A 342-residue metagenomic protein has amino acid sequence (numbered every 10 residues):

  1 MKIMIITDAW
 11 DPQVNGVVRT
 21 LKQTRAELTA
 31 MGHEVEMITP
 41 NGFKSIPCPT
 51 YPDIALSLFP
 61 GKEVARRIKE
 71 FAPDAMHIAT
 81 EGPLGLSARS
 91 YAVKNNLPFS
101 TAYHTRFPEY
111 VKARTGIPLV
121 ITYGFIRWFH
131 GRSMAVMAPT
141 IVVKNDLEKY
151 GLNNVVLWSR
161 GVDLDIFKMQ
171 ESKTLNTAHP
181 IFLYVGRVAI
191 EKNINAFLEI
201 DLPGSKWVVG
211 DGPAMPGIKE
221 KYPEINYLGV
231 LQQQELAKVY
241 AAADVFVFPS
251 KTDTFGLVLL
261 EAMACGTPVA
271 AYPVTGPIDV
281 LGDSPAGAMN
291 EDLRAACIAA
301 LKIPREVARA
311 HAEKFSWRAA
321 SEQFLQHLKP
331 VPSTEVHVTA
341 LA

Functional and structural regions predicted by a protein language model:
G124-Q170: Donor nucleotide-sugar binding/catalytic pocket of nucleotide-sugar-dependent glycosyltransferases
H130, L231, K238-A243, F324: Short alpha-helical donor nucleotide-sugar binding micro-motif in glycosyltransferases
V162-P180, G217: Acidic anion/phosphate-binding donor-loop and adjacent secondary structure in glycosyltransferase catalytic cores
L175-W207: Conserved donor-binding/catalytic core segment of Leloir-type glycosyltransferases
M215-Q234: Nucleotide-activated donor-binding/catalytic signature segment of Leloir-type glycosyltransferases, i.e., the conserved
K251: Aromatic "clamp/platform" in nucleotide-sugar-dependent glycosyltransferases that forms part of the donor/acceptor
L259, A264, P268-A271: Short hydrophobic beta-strand element within catalytic cores of glycosyltransferases and related nucleotide-activated
K302-L341: A charged, aromatic-enriched C-terminal amphipathic alpha-helix characteristic of glycosyltransferases across folds
